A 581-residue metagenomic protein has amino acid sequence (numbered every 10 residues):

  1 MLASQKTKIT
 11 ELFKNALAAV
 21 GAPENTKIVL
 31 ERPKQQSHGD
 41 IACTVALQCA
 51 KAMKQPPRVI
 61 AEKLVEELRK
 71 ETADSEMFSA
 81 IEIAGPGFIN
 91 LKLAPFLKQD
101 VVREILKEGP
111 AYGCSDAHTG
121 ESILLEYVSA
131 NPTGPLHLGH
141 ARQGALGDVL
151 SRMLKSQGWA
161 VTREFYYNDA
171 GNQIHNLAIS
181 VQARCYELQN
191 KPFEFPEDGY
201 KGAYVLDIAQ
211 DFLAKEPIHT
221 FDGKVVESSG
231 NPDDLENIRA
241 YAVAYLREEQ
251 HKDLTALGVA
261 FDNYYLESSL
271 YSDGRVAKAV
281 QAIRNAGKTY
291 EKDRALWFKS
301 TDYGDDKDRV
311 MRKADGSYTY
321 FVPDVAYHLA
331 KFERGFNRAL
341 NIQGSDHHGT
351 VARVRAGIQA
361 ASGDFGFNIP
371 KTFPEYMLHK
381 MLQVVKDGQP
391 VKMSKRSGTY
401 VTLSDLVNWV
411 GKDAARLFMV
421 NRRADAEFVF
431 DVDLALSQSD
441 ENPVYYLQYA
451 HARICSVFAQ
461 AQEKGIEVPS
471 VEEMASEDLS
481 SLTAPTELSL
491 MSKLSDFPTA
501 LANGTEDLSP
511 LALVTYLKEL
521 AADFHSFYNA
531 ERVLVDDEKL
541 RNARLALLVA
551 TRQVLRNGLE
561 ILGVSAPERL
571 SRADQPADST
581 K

Functional and structural regions predicted by a protein language model:
M1-Q99, P110, C114-K581: Non-catalytic interaction-recognition regions
D100-I105: Short, charged, solvent-exposed linker or helix-capping segments at domain edges/interfaces that act as flexible hinges
